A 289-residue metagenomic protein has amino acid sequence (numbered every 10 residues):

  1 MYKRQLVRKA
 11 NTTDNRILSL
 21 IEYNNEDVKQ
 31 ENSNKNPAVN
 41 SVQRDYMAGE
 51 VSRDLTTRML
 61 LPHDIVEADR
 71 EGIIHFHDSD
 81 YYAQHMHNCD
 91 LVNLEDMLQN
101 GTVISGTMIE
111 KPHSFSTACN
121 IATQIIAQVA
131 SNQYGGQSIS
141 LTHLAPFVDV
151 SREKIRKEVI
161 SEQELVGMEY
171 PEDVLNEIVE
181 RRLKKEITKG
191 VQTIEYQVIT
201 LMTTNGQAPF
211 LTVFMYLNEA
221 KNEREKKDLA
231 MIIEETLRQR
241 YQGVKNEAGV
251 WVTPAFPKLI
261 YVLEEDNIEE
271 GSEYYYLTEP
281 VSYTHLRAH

Functional and structural regions predicted by a protein language model:
M1-Q5, T284-H289: Conserved small/polar residues in nucleotide/adenosyl-binding loops
K3-L183, I199-T203, P209-M215: Often metal-dependent polyanion-binding catalytic scaffolds in large enzymes
T123-I126, I194, L277-S282: Short, Φ-rich (hydrophobic/aromatic) sequence segments
E164, E186-Q207, L229-G249: Structured alpha-helical segments in the cores of large, soluble enzyme domains
E177-K184, T188, N222, K226: Hydrophobic alpha-helical scaffolding
N218-R287: Extended, regular secondary-structure scaffolds
